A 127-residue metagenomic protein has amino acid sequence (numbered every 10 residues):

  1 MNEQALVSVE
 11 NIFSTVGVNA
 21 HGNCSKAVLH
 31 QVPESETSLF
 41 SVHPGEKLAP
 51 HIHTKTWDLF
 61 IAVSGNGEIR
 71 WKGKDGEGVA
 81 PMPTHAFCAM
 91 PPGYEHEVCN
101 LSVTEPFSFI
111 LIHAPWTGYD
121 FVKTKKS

Functional and structural regions predicted by a protein language model:
M1-S38, A49-P50, V79-T84, C88 (+1 more regions): A short, N-terminal "cap"/entry segment at the start of jelly-roll beta-barrel domains of the cupin/DSBH fold
P33-E34, K55, K74, V103-T104: Short strand-connecting beta-turns/loops that link adjacent beta-strands
S35, P44, K55-T56, Y94-E95 (+1 more regions): A generic "binding-loop/recognition-motif" signal
L39-F40, H51, W57-V63, C88: His/acidic/aromatic-lined binding-pocket segments of jelly-roll/cupin-type domains and related regulatory beta-sandwich
K47-A49, E68, A86-C88, P92-V98: Histidine-centered metal-chelating micro-motifs
P50-I52, I112: Intrinsically disordered, low-complexity cationic segments
T56-T84, C99: A short beta-strand-loop-beta hairpin characteristic of the jelly-roll/cupin
P81-T84, P92-Y119: Ligand-binding loop in jelly-roll beta-barrel domains
